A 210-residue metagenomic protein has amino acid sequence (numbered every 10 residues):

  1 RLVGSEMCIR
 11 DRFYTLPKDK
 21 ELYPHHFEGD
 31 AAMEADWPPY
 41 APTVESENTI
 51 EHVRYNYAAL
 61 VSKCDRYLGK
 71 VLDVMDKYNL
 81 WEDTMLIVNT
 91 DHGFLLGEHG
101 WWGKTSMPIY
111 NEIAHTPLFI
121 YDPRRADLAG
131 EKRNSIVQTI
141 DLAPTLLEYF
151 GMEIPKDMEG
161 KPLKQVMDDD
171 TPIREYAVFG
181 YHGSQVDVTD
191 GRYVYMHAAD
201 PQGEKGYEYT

Functional and structural regions predicted by a protein language model:
L2-I9: Short, small-residue-biased leader/transition segments that mark boundaries at the very start of proteins
F13-A35, W101-I113, L118: Extended hydrophobic/aromatic segments used for targeting, binding, or gating
A41-L86, Y149: A long, amphipathic alpha-helix that forms part of the scaffold/cap immediately adjacent to metal-dependent active
S46-A59, T105-S106, A126-V137, F150-I154: Active-site rim elements
Y55-A58, S62-G69, I113-A114, V137-P144 (+1 more regions): A structural signal for well-ordered alpha-helical segments within the folded catalytic domains of diverse enzymes
V74-N134, Q138, R174: Histidine-centered active-site microenvironments of extracellular/periplasmic hydrolases and transferases
E82-T84, G130-D190: Polar, surface-exposed loop/tail segments that function as active-site lids or cofactor/substrate-recognition elements
Y110-N111, H182-T210: C-terminal, low-complexity/hydrophilic appendages and adjacent surface loops of extracellular/periplasmic anionic
